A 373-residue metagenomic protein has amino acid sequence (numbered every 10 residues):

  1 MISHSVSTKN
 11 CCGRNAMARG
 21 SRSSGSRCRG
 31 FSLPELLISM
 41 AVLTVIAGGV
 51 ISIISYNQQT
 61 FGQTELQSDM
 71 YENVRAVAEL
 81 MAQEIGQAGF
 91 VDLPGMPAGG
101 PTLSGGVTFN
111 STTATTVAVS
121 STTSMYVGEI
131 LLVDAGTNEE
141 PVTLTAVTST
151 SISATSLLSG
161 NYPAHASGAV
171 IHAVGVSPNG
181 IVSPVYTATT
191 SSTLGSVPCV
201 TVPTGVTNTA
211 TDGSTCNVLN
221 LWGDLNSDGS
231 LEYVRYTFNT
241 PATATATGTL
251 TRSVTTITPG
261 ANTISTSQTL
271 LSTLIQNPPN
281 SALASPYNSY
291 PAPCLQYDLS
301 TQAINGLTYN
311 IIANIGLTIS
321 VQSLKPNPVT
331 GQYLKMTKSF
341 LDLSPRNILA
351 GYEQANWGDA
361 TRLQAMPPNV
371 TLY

Functional and structural regions predicted by a protein language model:
M1-F31: N-terminal leader/signal peptides at the extreme start of proteins
H4-V6, C12, C28, L66-D69 (+7 more regions): Short linear sequence signals and composition-biased patches located at protein termini or domain-edge surfaces
R29-A88, Q354-N356, T371-Y373: Aliphatic-rich helix starts adjacent to a transmembrane/signal segment
A82-E84, V127, T215-E232: Extracellular/periplasmic head regions of type IV pilus-like filament subunits
L93-V218: Autoprocessing Asn-cyclization modules and mimics
L132-D134, L219-N226, V254, I319: Short beta-strand segments that buttress and anchor functional surface loops
G229-T243, P293: Broad, structure-driven detector of short, well-ordered beta-strand segments within folded domains
A244-I264: Surface-exposed turn/loop modules enriched in turn-prone residues
